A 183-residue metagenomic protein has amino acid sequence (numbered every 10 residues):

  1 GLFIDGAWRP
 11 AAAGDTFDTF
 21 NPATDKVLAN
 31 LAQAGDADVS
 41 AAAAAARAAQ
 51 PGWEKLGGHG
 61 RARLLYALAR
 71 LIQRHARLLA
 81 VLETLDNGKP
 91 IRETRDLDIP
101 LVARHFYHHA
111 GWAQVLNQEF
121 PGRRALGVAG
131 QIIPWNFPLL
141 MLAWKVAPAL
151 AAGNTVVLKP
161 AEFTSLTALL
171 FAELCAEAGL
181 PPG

Functional and structural regions predicted by a protein language model:
G1-N30, R63, A67, P100 (+2 more regions): Terminal low-complexity tails and localization/encapsulation signals of metabolic enzymes
I4, T19, V39, A43 (+3 more regions): Hydrophobic aliphatic residue packing
A12, V39, A76, R92-R95 (+2 more regions): Alpha-helix N-cap/helix-start motif
T19, T24, T84, T155 (+1 more regions): Ser/Thr-centric signal marking residues that sit in or immediately flank functional binding/regulatory motifs
N21, Q33, P160: Conserved strand-loop elements at the edges of beta-sheets that form or border functional pockets
K26-L116: Glycine-rich loop-to-alpha-helix module at the N-terminal edge of alpha/beta enzyme cores
V115-G183: Rossmann-like NAD(P) dinucleotide-binding subdomain of oxidoreductase/dehydrogenase enzymes
